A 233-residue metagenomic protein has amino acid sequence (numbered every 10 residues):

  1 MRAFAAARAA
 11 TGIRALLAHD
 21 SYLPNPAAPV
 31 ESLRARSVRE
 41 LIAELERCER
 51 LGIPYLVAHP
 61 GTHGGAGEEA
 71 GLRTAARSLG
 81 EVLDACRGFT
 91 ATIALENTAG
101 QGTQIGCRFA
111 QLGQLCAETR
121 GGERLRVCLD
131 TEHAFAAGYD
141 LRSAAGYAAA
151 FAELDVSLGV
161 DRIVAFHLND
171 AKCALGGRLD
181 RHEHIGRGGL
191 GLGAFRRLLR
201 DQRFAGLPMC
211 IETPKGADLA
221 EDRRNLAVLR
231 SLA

Functional and structural regions predicted by a protein language model:
M1-A5, L41, L45, A76-L83 (+4 more regions): Generic structural signal for well-ordered alpha-helices, preferentially at hydrophobic/aromatic core positions
M1-L17, I42-G52, L83-T90, A117-R124 (+2 more regions): Acidic (Asp/Glu)-rich catalytic clusters
L16-D20, L56-A58, I93-L95, L125-L129 (+2 more regions): Hydrophobic faces of well-ordered beta-strands that scaffold small-molecule active sites in alpha/beta enzyme cores
L17-A28, L175-D180: N-terminal small/glycine-rich loop or linker at the start of catalytic domains across soluble metabolic enzymes
S21-L23, G61-H63, E96-G100, E132-A136 (+2 more regions): Active-site beta-loop-alpha junctions enriched in small/polar residues
P26-V127: Active-site acidic/histidine proton-transfer and metal-coordination neighborhood in alpha/beta enzyme cores
E69, I105-G113, F135-G206, A220-R223: Gly/Pro-rich active-site loop or hairpin
D218-A233: C-terminal helical cap(s) of enzyme catalytic domains, especially alpha/beta-barrels
